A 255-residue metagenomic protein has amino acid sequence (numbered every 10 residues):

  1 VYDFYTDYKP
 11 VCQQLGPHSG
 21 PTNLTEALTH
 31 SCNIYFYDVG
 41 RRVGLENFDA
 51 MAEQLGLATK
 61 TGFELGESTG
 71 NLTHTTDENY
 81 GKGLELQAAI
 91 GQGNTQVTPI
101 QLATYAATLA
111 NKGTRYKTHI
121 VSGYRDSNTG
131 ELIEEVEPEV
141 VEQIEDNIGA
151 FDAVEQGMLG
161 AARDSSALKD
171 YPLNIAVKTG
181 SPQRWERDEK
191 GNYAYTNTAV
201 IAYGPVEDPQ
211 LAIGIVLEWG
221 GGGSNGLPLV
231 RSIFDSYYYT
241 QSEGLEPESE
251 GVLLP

Functional and structural regions predicted by a protein language model:
V1-I215, L254-P255: Beta-lactam-recognizing serine transpeptidase/beta-lactamase-like catalytic domain environment
T98-T104, N225-S232: Short amphipathic alpha-helical face segments that pack within enzyme cores and frequently flank/anchor catalytic
T114-R115, G130, A202-Y203, S224-P228 (+1 more regions): Glycine-rich loops and low-complexity Gly/Arg-rich segments that provide flexible linkers or classic glycine-based
E131-E139, R231-P255: Short, gly/Ser/Thr-rich active-site loops of penicillin-recognizing serine hydrolases
I144-N147, G222-L227: A short, polar/proline- and glycine-enriched secondary-structure boundary/capping micro-motif
L217-G221: A generic structural motif
